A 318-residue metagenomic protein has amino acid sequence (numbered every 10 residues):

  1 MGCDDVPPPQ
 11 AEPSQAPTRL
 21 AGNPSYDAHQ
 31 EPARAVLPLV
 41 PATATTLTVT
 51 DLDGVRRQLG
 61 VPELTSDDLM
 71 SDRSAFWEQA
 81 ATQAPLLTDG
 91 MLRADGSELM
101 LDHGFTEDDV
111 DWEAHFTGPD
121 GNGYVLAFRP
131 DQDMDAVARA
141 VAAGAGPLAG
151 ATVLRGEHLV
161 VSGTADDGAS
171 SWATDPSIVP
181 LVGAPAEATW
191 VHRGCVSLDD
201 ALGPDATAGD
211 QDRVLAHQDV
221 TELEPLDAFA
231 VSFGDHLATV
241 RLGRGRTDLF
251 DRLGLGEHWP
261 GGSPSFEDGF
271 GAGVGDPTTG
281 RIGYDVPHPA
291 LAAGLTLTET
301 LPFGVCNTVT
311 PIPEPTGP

Functional and structural regions predicted by a protein language model:
D4-G121, F128-P318: Soluble, non-membrane globular domain cores that form compact, hydrophobic packing and curved binding surfaces
